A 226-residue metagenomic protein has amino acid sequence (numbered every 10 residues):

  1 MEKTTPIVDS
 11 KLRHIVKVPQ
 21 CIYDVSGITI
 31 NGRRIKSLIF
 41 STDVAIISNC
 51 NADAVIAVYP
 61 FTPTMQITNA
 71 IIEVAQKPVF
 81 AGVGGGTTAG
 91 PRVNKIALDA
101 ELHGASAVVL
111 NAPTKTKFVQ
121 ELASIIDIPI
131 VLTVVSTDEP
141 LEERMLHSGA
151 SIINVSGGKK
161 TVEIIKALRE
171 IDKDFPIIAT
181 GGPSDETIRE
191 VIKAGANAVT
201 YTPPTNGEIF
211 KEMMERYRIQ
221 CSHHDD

Functional and structural regions predicted by a protein language model:
M1-A81, G85-P91, L102: Conserved N-terminal beta1-alpha1 strand-loop-helix module at the mouth
K3-T4, Q120-E121, I125, A167-L168 (+2 more regions): C-terminal helical cap(s) of enzyme catalytic domains, especially alpha/beta-barrels
R33-I39, A54-F61, G82-A89, A105-K115 (+3 more regions): Catalytic beta/alpha-barrel core
D43, Q66-I67, I96, K117-F118 (+3 more regions): Short acidic active-site motifs
S48, N69-A75, E101, V119-D127 (+3 more regions): Surface-exposed amphipathic alpha-helices with a cationic face
V74-G85, A123-V134, E170-T180: Short beta-strand/loop segments at the ligand-binding rim of alpha/beta enzyme cores
P91-A100, E139-S148, K173, I177 (+1 more regions): Catalytic cores of alpha/beta
H103-K117, S151-I164, A194-R216: Glycine-rich phosphate-binding active-site loops on the catalytic face of alpha/beta enzymes
